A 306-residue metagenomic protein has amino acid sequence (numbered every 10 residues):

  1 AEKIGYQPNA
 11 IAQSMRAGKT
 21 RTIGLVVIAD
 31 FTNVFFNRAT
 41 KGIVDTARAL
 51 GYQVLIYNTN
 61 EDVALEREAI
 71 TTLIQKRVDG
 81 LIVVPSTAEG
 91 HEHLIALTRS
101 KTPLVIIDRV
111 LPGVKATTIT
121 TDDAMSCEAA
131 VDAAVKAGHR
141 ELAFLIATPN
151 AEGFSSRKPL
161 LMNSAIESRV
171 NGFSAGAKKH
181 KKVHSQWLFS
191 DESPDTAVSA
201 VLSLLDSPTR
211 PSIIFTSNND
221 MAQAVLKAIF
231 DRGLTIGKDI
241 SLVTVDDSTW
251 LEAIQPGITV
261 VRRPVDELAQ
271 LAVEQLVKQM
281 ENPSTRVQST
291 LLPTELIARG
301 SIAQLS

Functional and structural regions predicted by a protein language model:
A1-R21, A303-S306: N-terminal helix-turn-helix DNA-binding module of bacterial transcription factors
K3, D45-L50, R99-I106, V110-S306: Bacterial carbohydrate/catabolite-sensing allosteric modules
I4-N9, A64, P85-T87, L226: Short gly/ser/thr-rich secondary-structure transition/capping motifs
P8, V54, I236-G237: Alpha-helix N-cap/start motif
N9, R16, T22, I28 (+4 more regions): Short, electropositive, low-hydrophobicity segments enriched in small/polar residues
A10, F35-R38, E68, E92 (+4 more regions): Generic recognition of short, well-ordered alpha-helical segments
G18-K136, L205-R210, S306: Alpha-helical recognition/docking segments in bacterial nutrient-uptake and carbohydrate-utilization systems
